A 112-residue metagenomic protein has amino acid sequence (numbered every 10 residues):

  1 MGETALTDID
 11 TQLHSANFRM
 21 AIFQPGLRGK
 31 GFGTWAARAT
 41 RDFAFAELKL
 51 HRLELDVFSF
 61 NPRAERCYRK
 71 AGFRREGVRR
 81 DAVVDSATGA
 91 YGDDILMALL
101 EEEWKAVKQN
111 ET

Functional and structural regions predicted by a protein language model:
M1-G26, L100-W104, K108-E111: Acetyl-CoA-dependent GNAT
G2-A5, D56-N61: Conserved, charge-rich beta-strand/loop surface module that forms ligand/interface-binding patches within domains
S15, A46-D56: Conserved GNAT acetyl-CoA-binding A-motif
Q24-G26, K30, S59-F60: Active-site acidic-Proline motif in GNAT/NAT acetyltransferases
L27, G31-T40: Conserved acetyl-CoA pyrophosphate-binding loop and the N-cap/start of the following alpha-helix in GNAT-like
T34-W35, A46, S59-G77: Conserved active-site alpha-helix within GNAT-family acetyltransferase domains
T40, A44, R52-L53, A64: Short hydrophobic clusters on alpha-helical segments that form packing/core surfaces in small helical domains
E54-V57, R69, R74-A90, L96: Conserved catalytic-core motifs of GNAT/GCN5-like acyltransferases
